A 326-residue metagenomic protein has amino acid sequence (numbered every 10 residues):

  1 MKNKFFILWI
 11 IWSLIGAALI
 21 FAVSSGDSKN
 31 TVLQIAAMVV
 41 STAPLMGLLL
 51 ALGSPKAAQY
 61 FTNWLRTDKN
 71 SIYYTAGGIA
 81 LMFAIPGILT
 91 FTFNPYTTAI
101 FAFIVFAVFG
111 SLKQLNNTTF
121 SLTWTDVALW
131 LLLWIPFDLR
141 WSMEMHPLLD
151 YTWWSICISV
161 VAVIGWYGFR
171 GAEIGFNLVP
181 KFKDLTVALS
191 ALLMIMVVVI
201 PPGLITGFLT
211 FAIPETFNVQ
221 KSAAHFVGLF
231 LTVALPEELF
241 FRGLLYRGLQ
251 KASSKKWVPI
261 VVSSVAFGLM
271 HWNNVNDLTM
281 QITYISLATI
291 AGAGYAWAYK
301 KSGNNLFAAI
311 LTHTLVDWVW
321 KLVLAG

Functional and structural regions predicted by a protein language model:
M1-T67: N-terminus-biased targeting/localization segments
N3-I20, V40-L45, K69-A84, D126-I135 (+2 more regions): Alpha-helical transmembrane segments
A18-K29, P55-A57, M82-F93, I135-H146 (+2 more regions): Juxtamembrane "helix-exit" motif on the non-cytosolic side of transmembrane helices
L33-A43, K69-G168: Alpha-helical transmembrane segments in multi-pass membrane proteins
L49-Q59, V108-T118, L139, I164-I174 (+2 more regions): Structural signal for the C-terminal ends of transmembrane alpha-helices and the immediately following loop
K56-N70, K113-W124, G175-K183, Y246-S254: Membrane-interface helix-boundary motifs at transmembrane edges
T98, T118-L122, R140-A234: Juxtamembrane helix-loop-helix connectors linking adjacent transmembrane helices in multi-pass membrane enzymes
M194-G326: Transmembrane helix-loop-helix hairpins at the membrane interface of multi-pass integral membrane proteins
